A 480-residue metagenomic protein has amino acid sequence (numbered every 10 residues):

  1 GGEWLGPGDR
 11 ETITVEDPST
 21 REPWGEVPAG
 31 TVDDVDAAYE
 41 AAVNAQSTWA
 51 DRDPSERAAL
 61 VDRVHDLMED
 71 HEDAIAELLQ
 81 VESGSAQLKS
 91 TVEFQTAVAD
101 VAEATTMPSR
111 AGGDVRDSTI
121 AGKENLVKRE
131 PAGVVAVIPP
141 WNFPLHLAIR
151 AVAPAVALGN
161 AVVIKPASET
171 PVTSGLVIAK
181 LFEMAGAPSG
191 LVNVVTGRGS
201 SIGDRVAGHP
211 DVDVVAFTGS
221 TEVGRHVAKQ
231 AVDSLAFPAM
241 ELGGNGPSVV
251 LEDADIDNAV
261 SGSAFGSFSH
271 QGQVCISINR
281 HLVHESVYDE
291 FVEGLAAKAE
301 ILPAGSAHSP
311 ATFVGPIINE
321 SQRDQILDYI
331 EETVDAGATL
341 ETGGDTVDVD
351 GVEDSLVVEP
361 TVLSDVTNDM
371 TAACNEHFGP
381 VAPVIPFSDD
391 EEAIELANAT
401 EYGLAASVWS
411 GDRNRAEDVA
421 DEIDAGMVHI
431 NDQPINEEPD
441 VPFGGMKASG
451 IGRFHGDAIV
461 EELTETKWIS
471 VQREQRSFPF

Functional and structural regions predicted by a protein language model:
G1-S19: Hydrophobic face of amphipathic alpha-helices that form TPR/SEL1-like repeat modules and related alpha-solenoid
S19-Q87, S286: N-terminal alpha-helical segment of soluble enzymes
R21, R57, L79, V101 (+9 more regions): Residue-level signal for inorganic ion chemistry
E22-E26, V212, P303, I330 (+1 more regions): Conserved C-terminal structural/oligomerization subdomain of aldehyde/semialdehyde dehydrogenase
P23-G30, A45-D51, V137, S248-L251 (+5 more regions): Short, well-ordered beta-strand elements within core beta-sheets of diverse protein domains
K89-V92, D100-A121: Phosphate-binding beta-alpha-beta segment of Rossmann-like dinucleotide-binding domains, i.e., the NAD(P)
D114-N258, F387: Rossmann-like NAD(P) dinucleotide-binding subdomain of oxidoreductase/dehydrogenase enzymes
E222-T367, I430, F478-P479: ALDH superfamily catalytic-core signature
